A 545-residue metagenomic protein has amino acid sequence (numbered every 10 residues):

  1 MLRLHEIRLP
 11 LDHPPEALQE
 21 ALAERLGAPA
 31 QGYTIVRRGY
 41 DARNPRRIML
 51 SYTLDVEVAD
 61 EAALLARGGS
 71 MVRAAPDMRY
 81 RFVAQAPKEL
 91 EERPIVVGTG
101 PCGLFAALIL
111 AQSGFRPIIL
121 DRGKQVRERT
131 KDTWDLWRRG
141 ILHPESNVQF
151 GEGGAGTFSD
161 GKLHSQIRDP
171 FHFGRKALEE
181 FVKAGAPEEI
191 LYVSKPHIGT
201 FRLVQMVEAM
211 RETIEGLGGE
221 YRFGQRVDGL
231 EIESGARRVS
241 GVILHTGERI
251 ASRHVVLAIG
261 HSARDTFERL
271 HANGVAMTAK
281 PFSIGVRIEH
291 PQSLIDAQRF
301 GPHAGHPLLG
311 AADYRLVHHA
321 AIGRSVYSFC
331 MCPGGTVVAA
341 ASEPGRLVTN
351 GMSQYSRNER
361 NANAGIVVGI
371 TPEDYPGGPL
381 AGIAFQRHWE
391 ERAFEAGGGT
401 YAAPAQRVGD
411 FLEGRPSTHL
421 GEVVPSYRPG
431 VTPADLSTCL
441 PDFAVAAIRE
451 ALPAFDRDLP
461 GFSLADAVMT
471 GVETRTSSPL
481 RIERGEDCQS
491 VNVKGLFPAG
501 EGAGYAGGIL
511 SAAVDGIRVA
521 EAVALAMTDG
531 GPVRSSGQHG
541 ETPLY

Functional and structural regions predicted by a protein language model:
M1-I48, D55-R534, E541-Y545: Residues forming the flavin
